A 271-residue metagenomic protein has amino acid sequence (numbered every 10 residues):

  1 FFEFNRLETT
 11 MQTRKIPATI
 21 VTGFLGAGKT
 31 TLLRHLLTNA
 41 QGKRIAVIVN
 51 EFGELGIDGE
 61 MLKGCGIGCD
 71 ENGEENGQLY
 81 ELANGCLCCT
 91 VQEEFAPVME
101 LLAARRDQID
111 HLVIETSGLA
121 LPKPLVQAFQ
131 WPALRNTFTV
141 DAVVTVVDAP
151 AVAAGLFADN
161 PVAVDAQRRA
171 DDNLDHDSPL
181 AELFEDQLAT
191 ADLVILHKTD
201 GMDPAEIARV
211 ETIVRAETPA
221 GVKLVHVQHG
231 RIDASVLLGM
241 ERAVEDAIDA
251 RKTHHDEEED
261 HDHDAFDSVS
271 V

Functional and structural regions predicted by a protein language model:
F1-T10: Short, Lys/Arg-enriched N-terminal segments with co-localized hydrophobic residues within the first ~10-30 amino acids
Q12-T22, A27, T31-E182: Nucleotide-state-sensitive switch-loop elements of NTP-binding domains
V162-V271: C-terminal accessory "lid"/substrate-recognition subdomains
